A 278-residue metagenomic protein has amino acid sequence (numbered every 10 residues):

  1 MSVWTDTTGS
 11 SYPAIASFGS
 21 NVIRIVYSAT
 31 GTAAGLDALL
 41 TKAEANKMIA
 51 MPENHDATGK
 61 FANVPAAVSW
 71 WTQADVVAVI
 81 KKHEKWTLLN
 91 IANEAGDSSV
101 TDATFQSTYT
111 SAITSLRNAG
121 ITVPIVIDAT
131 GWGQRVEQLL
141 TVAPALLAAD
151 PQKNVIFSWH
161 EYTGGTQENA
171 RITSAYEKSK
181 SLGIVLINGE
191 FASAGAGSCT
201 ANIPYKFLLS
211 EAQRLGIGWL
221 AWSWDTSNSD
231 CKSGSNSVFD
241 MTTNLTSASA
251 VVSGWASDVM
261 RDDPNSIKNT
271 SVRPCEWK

Functional and structural regions predicted by a protein language model:
M1-E53, F207-G216: N-terminal carbohydrate-binding/catalytic regions of secreted carbohydrate-active enzymes
T5, G9-P13, A66-Q73, A78-L88 (+3 more regions): Extracellular glycoside hydrolase catalytic/binding regions
I25-S28, N54-A57, F191, W224: Active-site loop/turn elements of alpha/beta-hydrolase fold enzymes, especially the short glycine-/histidine-rich
F61-A62: Contiguous, function-dense segments enriched for cysteine-driven chemistry and partner/ligand-binding capacity
W277-K278: Eukaryotic N-terminal targeting leaders
